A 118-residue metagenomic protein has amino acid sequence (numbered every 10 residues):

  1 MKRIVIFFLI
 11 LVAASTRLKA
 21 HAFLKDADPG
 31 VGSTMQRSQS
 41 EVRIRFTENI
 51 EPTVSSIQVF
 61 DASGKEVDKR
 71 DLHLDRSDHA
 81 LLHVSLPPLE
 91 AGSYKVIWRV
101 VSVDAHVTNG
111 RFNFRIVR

Functional and structural regions predicted by a protein language model:
V5-A13: Sec-dependent N-terminal signal peptides
T16-A20: Sec/Tat signal peptide C-region and signal peptidase I cleavage site
H21-Q39: Short N-terminal segments immediately surrounding and downstream of signal-peptide cleavage
S33-R37, E41-E48, V103-R118: Extended, polar beta-sheet/loop recognition surfaces of beta-rich domains that mediate binding to diverse ligands
M35-R37, S77, L89-A91: Surface-exposed coil/turn segments at beta-strand junctions on protein surfaces, enriched
V42-I44, E48-R70: Short, surface-exposed alpha-helix to beta-strand junction/turn motifs within ectodomains of secreted and cell-envelope
S77-H83: Aromatic sugar-binding surface patches on proteins that engage polysaccharides or sugar-phosphate polymers
S85, E90-R99: A glycine-anchored, Pro-Gly-centered beta-turn/N-cap motif
